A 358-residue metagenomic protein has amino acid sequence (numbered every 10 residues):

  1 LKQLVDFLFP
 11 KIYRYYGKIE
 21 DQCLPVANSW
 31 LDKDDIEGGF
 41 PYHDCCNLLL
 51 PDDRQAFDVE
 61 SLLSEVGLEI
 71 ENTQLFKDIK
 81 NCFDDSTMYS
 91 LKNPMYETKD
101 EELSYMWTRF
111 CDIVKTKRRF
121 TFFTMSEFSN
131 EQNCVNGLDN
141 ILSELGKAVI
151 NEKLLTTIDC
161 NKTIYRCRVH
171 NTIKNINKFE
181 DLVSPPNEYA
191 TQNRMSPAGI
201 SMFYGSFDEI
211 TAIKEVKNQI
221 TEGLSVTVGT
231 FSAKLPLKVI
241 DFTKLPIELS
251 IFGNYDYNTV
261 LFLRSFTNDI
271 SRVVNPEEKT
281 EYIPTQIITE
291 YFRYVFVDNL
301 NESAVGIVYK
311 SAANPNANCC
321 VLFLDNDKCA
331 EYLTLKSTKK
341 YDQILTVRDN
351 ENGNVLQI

Functional and structural regions predicted by a protein language model:
L1-N161, R166-S196, Q219-I358: Active-site and NAD+-binding cores of ADP-ribose-processing enzymes
G199-G205: A short, exposed loop/beta-hairpin motif centered on an aromatic-Gly-Thr core
S206-I210, Y282: Conserved structured core elements
E209-T221: Short active-site loop/helix that positions an aromatic residue
